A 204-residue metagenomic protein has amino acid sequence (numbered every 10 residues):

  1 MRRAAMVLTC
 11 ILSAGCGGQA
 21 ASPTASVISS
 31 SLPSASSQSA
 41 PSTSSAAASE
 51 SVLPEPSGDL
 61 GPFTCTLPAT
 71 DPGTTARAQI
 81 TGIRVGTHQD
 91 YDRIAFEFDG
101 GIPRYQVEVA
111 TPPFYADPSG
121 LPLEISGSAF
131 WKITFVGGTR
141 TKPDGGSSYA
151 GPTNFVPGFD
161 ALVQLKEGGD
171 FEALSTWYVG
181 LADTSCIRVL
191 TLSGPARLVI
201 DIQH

Functional and structural regions predicted by a protein language model:
M1-L8: N-terminal export and membrane-targeting signals
L8-C10, S31: Core nucleotidyl-transferase/polymerase catalytic module
L12-G15: C-terminal motif of bacterial Sec signal peptides marking the signal peptidase cleavage site
G17-H204: Short linear recognition/processing motifs and adjacent strand/loop elements at protein termini and domain edges
